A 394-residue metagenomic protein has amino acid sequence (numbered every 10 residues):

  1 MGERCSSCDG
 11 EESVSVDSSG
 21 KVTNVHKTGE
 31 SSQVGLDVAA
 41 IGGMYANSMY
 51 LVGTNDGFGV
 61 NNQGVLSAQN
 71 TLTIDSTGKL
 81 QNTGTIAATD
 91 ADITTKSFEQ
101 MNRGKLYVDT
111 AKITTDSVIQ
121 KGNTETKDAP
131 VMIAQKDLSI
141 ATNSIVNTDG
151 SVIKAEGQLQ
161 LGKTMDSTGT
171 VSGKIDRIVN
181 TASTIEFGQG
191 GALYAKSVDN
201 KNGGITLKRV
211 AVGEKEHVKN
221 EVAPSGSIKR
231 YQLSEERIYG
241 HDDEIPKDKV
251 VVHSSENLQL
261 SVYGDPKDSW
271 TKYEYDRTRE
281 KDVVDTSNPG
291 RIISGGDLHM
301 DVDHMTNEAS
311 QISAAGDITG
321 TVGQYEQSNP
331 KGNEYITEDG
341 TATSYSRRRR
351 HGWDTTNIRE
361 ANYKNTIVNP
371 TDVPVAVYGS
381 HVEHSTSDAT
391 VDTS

Functional and structural regions predicted by a protein language model:
M1-S32, L36-V52: Solenoidal tandem-repeat scaffolds enriched in leucines and small polar residues
C5, K21-L36, G57, N61 (+2 more regions): Binding/recognition "hotspot" determinant
